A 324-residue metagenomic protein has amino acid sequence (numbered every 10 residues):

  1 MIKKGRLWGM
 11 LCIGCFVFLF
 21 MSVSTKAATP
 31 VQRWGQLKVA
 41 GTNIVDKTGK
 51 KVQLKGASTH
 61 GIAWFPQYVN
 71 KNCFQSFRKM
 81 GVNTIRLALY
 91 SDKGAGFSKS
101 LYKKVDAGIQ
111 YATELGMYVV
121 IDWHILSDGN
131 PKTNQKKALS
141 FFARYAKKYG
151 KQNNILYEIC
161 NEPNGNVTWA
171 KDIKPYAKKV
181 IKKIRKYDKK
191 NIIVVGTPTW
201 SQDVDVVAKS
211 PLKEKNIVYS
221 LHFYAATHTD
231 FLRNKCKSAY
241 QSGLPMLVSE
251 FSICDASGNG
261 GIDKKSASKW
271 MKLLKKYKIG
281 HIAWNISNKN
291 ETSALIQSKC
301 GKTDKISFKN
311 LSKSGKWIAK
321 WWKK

Functional and structural regions predicted by a protein language model:
M1-I2, G49: NAD-dependent ADP-ribosyltransferases
K4-K26: Sec-dependent N-terminal signal peptides of Gram-positive bacterial secreted proteins and lipoproteins
A27-T84, K316, W321: N-terminal carbohydrate-binding accessory modules
L37, G61, P66, K137-L156 (+2 more regions): Extracellular glycoside hydrolase catalytic/binding regions
V69-D128, Q135-S140, I184-Y187, D263-Y277: Aromatic-lined substrate-binding rim segments of carbohydrate-active enzymes
K93-G94, D128-G129, D255, N290-E291: Short secondary-structure capping/turn micro-motifs that flank functional sites
